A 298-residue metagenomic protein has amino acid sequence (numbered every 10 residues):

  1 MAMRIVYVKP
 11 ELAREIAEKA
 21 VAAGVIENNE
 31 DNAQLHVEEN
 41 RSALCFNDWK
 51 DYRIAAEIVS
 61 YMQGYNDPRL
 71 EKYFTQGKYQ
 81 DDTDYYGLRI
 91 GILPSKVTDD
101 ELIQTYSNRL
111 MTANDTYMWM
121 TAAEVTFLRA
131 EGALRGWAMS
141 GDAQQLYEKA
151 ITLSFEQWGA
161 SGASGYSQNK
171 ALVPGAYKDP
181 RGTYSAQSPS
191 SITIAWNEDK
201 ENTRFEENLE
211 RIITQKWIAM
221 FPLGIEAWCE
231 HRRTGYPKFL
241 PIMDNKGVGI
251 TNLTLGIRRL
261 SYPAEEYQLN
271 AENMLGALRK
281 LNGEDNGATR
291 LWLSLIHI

Functional and structural regions predicted by a protein language model:
A2-G162, N202-E207: Structured, solvent-exposed acidic/aromatic patches
A17, E226-V248: C-terminal/domain-terminus segments
V25, R69-Y73, Y117, A195 (+3 more regions): Residue-level preference for alpha-helix termini and adjacent loops
A143-E230: C-terminal structural cap/anchor segments
T234-Y236, V248-A264: Amphipathic alpha-helical/coiled-coil segments positioned at domain termini
L260-G276: C-terminal beta-signal and adjacent terminal beta-strands/loops of Gram-negative outer-membrane beta-barrel proteins
E272, G276-D285, L291: C-terminal accessory segments of extracellular proteins
I296-I298: Conserved small/polar residues in nucleotide/adenosyl-binding loops
